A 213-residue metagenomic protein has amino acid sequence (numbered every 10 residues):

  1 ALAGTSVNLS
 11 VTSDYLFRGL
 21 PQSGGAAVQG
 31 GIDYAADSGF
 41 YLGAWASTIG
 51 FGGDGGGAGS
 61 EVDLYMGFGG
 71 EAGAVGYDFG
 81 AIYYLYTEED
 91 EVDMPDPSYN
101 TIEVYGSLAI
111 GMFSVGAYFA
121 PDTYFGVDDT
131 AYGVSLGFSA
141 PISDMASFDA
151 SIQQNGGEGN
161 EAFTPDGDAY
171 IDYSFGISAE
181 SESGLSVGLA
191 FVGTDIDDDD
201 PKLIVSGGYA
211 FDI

Functional and structural regions predicted by a protein language model:
A1-I213: Outer-membrane beta-barrel proteins
